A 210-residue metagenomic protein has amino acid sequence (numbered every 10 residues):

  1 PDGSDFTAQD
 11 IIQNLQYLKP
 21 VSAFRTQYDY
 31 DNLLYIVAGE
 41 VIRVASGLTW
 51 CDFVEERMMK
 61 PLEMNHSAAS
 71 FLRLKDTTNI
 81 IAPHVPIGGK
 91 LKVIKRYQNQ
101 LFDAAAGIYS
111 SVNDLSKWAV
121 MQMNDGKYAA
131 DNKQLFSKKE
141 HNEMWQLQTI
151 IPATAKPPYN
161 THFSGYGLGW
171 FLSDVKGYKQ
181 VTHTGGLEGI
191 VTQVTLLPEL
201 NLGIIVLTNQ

Functional and structural regions predicted by a protein language model:
P1-E188, Q193: Short, surface-exposed loop or secondary-structure junction motifs that flank catalytic or metal-binding residues
I108, N209-Q210: Short beta->alpha junction loops/turns
T182-T184, Q193-L196, L200-N209: Short, well-ordered beta-strand elements
